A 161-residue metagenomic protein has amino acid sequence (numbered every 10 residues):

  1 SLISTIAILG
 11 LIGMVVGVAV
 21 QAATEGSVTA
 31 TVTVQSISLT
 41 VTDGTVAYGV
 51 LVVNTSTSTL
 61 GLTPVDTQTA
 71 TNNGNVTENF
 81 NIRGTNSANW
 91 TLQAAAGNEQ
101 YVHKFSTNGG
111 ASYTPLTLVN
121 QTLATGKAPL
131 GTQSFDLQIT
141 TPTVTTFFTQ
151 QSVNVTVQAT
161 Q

Functional and structural regions predicted by a protein language model:
S1-L2: Bacterial Sec-dependent N-terminal signal peptides
T5-V15: Bacterial N-terminal signal peptides
M14-S58, T69-T71, N86-A88, Q93-Y101 (+4 more regions): Short, polar/proline-rich extracytoplasmic segments that appear immediately after membrane translocation
P64-D66: Structural beta-strand segments of beta-rich domains
N75-F80, Y113: Short acidic/proline- and small/hydrophobic-mixed sequence motifs that coincide with surface turns and coil-to-beta
I82-G84: Surface-exposed beta-strand/loop patches in extracellular or lumenal glycoproteins
T107-G126: Extracellular beta-sheet repeat scaffolds used for adhesion and glycan interaction
Q133-L137: Short strand-edge motifs at loop-to-beta-strand transitions and within beta-strands of extracellular beta-rich domains
